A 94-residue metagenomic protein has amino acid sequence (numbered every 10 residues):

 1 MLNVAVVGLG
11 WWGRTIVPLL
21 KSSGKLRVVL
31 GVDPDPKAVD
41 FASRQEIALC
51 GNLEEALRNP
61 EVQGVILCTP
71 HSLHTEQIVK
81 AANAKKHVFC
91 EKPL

Functional and structural regions predicted by a protein language model:
M1-Q45: N-terminal Rossmann-like dinucleotide-binding module
I47-L94: Beta-loop-alpha module in the N-terminal Rossmann-like domain of NAD(P)-dependent dehydrogenases, especially those
